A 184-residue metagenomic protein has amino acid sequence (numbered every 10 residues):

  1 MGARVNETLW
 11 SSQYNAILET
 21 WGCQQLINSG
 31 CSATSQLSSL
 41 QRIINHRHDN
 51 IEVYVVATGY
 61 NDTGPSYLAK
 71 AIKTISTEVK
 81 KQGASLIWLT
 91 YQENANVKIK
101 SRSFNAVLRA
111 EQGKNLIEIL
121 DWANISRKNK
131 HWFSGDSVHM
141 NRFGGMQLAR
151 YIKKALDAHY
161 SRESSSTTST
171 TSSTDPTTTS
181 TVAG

Functional and structural regions predicted by a protein language model:
M1-A71: Conserved SGNH/GDSL esterase-like catalytic core that processes O-acyl groups on lipids and polysaccharides
R4, S35-R42, V53, Y67-T74 (+5 more regions): Extracytoplasmic/secreted proteins, especially bacterial periplasmic and envelope-associated proteins
W10, N45-D49, G59, S76-S85 (+3 more regions): Sec-exported extracytoplasmic/periplasmic mature domains
N15-T20, E52-T58, A84-T90, E118-D121 (+1 more regions): Structural recognition of the beta-strand scaffold that forms the well-ordered cores of secreted hydrolase catalytic
Q25-C31, G59-S66, Y91-I99, F133-R142: Second-shell loop/turn segments in exported
V55-N61, I75-F104: Active-site segments of SGNH/GDSL-like serine hydrolases that catalyze O-acetyl group transfer/hydrolysis on lipids
N94-T174, S180-A183: Catalytic His-Asp segment of secreted/periplasmic serine-dependent ester chemistry enzymes
